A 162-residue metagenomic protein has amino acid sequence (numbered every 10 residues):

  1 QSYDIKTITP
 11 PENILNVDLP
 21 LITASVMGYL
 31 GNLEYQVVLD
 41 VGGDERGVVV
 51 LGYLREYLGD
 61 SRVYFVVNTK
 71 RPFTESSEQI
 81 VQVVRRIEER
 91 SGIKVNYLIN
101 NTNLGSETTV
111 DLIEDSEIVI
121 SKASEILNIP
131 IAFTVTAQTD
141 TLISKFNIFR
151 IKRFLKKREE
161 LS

Functional and structural regions predicted by a protein language model:
Q1-P20, S25: N-terminal phosphate/diphosphate-binding loop that engages ATP/GTP or pyrophosphate donors across diverse enzyme folds
T9, F133-T134, R150: A structural preference for short, hydrophobic beta-strand core positions in alpha/beta folds
T9-L15, E34-V50: Switch II (G3) loop of P-loop NTPases
E12, G42, T136-T139, F154: Active-site beta-loop-alpha junctions enriched in small/polar residues
M27-G31: Short, well-structured alpha-helical segments in soluble
E45-K145: Conserved catalytic-core segment of NTP-binding enzymes
F73-S76, R158-S162: Short, charged, surface-exposed secondary-structure boundary motifs
I129, I143-R158: Active-site regions of enzymes building and remodeling cell-envelope glycoconjugates
